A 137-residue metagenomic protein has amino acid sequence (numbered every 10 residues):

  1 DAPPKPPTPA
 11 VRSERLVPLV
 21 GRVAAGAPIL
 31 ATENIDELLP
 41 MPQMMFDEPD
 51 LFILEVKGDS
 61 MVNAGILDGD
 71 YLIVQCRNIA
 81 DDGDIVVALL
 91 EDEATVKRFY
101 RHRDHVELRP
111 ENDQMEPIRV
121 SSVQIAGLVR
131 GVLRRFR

Functional and structural regions predicted by a protein language model:
D1-L67, A94, R101-H105, I118 (+2 more regions): Short, positionally conserved secondary-structure boundary motifs
G69-D70, D84: Structural motif
I73-V74, V87: Hydrophobic beta-strand signal
A80-V87, V96: Short, Lys/Arg- and Gly-enriched loop/turn segments at beta-strand edges
N112-P117: Flexible, small-/acidic-enriched active-site or ligand-binding loops
